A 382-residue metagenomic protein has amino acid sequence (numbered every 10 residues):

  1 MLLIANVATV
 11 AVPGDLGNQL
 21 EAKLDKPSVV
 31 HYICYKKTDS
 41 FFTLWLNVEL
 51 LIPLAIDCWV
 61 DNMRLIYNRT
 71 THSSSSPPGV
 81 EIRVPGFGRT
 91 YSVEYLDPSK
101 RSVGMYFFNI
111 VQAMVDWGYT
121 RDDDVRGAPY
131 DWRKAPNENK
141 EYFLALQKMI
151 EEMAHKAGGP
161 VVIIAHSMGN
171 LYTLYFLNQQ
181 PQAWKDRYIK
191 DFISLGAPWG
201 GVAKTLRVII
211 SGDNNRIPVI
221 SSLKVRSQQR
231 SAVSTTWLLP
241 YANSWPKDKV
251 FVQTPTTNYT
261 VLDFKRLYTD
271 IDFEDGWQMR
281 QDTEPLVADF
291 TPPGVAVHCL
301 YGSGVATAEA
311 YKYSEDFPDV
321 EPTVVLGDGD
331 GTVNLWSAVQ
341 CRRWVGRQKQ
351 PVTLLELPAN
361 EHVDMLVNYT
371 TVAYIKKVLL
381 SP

Functional and structural regions predicted by a protein language model:
M1-I164, M168-Q229, L239-P240, P246-P255 (+2 more regions): N-terminal non-catalytic accessory region
V233-D316: Glycine-rich, aromatic-lined ligand/substrate-binding cores of catalytic and carbohydrate-binding domains
